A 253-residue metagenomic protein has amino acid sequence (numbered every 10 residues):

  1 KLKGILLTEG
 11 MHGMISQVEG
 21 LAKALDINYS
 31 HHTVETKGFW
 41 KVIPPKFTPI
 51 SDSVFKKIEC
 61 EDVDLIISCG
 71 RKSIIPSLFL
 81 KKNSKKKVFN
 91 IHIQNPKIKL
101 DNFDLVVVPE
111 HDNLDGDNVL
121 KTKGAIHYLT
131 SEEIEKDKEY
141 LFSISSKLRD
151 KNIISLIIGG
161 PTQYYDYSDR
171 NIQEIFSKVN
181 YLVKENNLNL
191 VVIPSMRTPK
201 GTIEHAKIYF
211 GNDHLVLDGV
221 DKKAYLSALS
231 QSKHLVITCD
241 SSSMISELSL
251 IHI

Functional and structural regions predicted by a protein language model:
K1-I5: Extreme N-terminal starter segment of soluble prokaryotic enzymes
L6-H127: Active-site and donor-binding regions of nucleotide-sugar-utilizing enzymes
L100-S168: A nucleotide-sugar donor-handling region in carbohydrate enzymes
P161-I193: Conserved catalytic-core segment of nucleotide-activated headgroup transferases in glycan assembly
N187-K222: Catalytic donor nucleotide-activated moiety binding site of glycosyltransferases and closely related
K223-S227, M244: Short acidic active-site motifs
S230-V236: Acidic donor-binding loop of glycosyltransferase active sites
I251-I253: Conserved small/polar residues in nucleotide/adenosyl-binding loops
